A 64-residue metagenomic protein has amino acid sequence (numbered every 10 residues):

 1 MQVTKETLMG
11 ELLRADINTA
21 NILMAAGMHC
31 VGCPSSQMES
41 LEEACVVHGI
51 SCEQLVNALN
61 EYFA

Functional and structural regions predicted by a protein language model:
M1-A64: Domain-level signature for proteins that mediate thiol-based redox and metal-cofactor handling
